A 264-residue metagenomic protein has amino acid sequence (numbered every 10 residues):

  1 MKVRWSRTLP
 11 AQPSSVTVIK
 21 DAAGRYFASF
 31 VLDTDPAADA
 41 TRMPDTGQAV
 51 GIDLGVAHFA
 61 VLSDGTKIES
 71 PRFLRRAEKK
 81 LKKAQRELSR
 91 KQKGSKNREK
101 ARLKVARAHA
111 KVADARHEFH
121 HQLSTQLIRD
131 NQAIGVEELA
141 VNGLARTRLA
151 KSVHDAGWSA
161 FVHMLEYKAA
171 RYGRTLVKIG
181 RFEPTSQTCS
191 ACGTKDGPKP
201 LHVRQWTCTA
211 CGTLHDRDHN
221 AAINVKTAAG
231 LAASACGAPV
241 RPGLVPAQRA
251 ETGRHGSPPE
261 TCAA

Functional and structural regions predicted by a protein language model:
M1: "…together with the soluble PPM/PP2C metallo-phosphatase catalytic core" -> "…together with the soluble PPM/PP2C
R4, S29, Y167: Helix/loop segments that flank and initiate small ligand/metal-binding modules
R4-S6, I19: A structural detector for beta-sheet-dominated domains
S6-L9, Q48-I52, K195-K199: Short linear motifs in intrinsically disordered
S6-R7, D39-T41, S124-T125, K178 (+1 more regions): Short, flexible, glycine/charge-rich loop motifs used to bind or transfer phosphoryl groups or to couple energy/partner
S6-T8, S70-P71, S95, A140 (+3 more regions): Alpha-helix initiation/capping motif
A11-S14, D21-V162, S234-A264: Substrate-contacting helices/loops that form the catalytic groove of nucleic-acid and nucleotide-polymer processing
S152, A156-A264: Positively charged, low-complexity nucleic-acid-binding target-recognition regions
